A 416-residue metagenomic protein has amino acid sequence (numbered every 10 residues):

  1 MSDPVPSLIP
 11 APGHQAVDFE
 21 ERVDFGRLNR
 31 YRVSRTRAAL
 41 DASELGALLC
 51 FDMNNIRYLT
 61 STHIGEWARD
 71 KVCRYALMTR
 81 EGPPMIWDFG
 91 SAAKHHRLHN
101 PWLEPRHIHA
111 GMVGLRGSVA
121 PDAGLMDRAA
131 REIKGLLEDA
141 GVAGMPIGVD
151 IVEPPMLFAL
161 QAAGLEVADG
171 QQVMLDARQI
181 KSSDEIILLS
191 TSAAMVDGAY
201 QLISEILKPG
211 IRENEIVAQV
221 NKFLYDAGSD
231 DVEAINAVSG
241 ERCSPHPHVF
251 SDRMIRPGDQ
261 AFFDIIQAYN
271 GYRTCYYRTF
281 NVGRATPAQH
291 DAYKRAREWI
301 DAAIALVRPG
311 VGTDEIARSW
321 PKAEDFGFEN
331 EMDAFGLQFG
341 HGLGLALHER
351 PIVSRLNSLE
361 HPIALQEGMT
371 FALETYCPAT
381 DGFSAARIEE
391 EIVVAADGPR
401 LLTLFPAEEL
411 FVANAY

Functional and structural regions predicted by a protein language model:
M1-Y416: Active-site neighborhoods and metal-handling regions in enzymes and metal-associated proteins
